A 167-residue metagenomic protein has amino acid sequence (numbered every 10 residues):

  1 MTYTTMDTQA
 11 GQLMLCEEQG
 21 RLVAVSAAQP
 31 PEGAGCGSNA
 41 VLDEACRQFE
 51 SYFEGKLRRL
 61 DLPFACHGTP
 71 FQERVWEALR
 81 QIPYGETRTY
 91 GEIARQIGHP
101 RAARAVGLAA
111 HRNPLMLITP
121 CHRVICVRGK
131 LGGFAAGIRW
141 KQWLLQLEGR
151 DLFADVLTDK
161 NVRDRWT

Functional and structural regions predicted by a protein language model:
M1-R101, L147-T167: Basic nucleic-acid-binding alpha-helical/helix-turn surface characteristic of O6-alkylguanine DNA
R101-L145, L152: Short glycine/serine-rich loop segments
